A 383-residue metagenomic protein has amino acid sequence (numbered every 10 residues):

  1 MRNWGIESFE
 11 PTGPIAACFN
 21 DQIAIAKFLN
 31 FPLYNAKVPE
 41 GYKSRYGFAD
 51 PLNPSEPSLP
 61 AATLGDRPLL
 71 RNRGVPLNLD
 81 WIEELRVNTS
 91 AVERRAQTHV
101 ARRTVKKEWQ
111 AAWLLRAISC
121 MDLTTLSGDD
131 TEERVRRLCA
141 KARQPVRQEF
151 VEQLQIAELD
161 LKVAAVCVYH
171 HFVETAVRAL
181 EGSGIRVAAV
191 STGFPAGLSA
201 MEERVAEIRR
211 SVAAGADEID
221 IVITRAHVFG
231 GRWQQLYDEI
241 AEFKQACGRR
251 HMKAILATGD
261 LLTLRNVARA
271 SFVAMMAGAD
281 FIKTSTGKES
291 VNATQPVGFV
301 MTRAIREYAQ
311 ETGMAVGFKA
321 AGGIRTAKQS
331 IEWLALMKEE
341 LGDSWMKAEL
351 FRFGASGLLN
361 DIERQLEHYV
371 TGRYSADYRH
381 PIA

Functional and structural regions predicted by a protein language model:
R2-T12, F28-P32: Hydrophobic, low-acid, alpha-helix-prone terminal segments
R2-W4, F19-I23, K43: Alpha-helix boundary/capping motif
T12, A16-A17, A24-A26, A36: Short linear motifs in low-complexity or flexible loops
P14, D21, F31-L33, G41: Periodic, rod-like helical contexts
E40-G41, Y46-G128, Q245, M275-M276 (+2 more regions): Alpha/beta catalytic cores of nucleotide-metabolism and tRNA/nucleoside-modifying enzymes
A111, T131-D160, H171-R186, V190-M314 (+3 more regions): Alpha/beta enzyme core
D160-V166: Short active-site oxyanion
